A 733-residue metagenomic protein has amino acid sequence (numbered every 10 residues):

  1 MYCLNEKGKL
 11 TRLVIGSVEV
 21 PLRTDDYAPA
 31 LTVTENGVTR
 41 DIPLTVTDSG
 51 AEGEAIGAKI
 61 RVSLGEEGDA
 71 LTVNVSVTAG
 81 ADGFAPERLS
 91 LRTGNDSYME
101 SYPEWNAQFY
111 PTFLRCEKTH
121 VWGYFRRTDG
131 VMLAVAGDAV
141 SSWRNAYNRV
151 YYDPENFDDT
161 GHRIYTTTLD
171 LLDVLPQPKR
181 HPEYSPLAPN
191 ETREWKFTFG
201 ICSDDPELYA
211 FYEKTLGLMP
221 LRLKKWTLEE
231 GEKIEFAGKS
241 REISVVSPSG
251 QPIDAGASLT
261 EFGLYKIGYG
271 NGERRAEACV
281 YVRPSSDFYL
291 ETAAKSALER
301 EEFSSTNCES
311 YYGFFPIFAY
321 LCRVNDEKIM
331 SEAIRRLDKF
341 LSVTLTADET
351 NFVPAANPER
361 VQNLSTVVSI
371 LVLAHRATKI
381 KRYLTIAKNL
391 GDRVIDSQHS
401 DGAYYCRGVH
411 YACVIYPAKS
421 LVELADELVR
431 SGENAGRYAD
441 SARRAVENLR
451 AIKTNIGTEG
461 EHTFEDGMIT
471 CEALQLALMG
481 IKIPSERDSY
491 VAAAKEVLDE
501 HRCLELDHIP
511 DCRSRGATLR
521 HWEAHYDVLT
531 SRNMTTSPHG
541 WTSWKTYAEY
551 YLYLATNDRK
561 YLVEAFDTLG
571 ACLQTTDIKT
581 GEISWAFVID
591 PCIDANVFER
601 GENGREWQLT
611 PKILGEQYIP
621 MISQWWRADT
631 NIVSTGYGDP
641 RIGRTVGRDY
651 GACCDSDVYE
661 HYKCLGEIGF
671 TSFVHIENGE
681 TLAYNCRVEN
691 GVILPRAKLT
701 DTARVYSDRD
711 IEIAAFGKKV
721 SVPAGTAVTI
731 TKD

Functional and structural regions predicted by a protein language model:
M1-T72, T78-Y147, L694: Beta-strand-rich N-terminal accessory domains
A51-E52, L89-D96, W122-K224: Beta-strand-rich recognition/accessory modules
I60-L64, P182-L187, A255-A257, K718-V720: Beta-strand-rich interaction surfaces with strong enrichment in secreted/lumenal proteins
E67-D69, T78-D82, C202, K239 (+1 more regions): Short solvent-exposed strand-capping/beta-turn motif centered on an Asx-Ser/Thr pair
P182-D254, K266-E277, F315: Terminal accessory/anchoring regions of large secretory-pathway or extracellular enzymes
T192-E194, S203-E207, L264-I267, A652 (+2 more regions): C-terminal beta-strand-rich structural cap/linker in extracellular carbohydrate-active enzymes
L218, L228-E229, D254-D701, Y706-D710 (+1 more regions): Glycan-recognition and catalytic cores of secretory/periplasmic carbohydrate-active enzymes
K233-Q251, T702-S721: Change to "...patches in solvent-exposed regions of secreted, membrane-anchored, or virion-exposed structural
